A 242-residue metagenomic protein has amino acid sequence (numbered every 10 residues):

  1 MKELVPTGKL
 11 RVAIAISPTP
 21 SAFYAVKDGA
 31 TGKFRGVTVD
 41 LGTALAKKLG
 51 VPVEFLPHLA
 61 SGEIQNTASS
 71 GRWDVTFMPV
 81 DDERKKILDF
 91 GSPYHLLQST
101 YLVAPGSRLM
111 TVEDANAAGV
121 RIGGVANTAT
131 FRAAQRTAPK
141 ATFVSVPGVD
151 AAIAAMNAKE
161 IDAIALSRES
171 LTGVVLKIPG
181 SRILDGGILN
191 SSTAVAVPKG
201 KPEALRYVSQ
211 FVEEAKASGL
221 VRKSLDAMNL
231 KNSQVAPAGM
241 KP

Functional and structural regions predicted by a protein language model:
M1-K2, G36-K48, E113, T128 (+1 more regions): Extended ligand-binding regions for polar small-molecule ligands
M1-M78, S218: Extracytoplasmic small-molecule ligand-binding "clamshell" domains of the periplasmic binding protein/Venus flytrap
K9-I16, F34-R35, E113-T130, T142: Short loop->beta-strand "edge-of-pocket" segments that line small-molecule binding or catalytic clefts across diverse
E54-N66, L109-M110, V144-A154, S191: Short helix-initiation/N-cap motifs at beta->coil->alpha
G62, P79-I87, A133, N157-L189: A ligand-binding cleft/hinge motif common to bilobed small-molecule-binding domains
Y94, V103-I122: Flexible hinge/capping segments at coil-to-helix
H95-G106, R168-E213, K231-P242: Periplasmic-binding protein-like
A129-V146, I183-L184, E213-P242: Ligand-binding clefts/hinges and TM-proximal coupling segments of bilobed small-molecule sensing domains
